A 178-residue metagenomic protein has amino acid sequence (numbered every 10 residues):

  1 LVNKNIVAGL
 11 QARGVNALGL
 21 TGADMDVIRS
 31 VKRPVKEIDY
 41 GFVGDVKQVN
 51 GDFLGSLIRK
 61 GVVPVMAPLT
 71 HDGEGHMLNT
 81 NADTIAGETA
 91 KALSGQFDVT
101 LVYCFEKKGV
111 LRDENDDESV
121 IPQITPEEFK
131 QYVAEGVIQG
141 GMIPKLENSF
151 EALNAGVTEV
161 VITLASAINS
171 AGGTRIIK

Functional and structural regions predicted by a protein language model:
L1-K178: C-terminal catalytic "cap/lid" subdomain
